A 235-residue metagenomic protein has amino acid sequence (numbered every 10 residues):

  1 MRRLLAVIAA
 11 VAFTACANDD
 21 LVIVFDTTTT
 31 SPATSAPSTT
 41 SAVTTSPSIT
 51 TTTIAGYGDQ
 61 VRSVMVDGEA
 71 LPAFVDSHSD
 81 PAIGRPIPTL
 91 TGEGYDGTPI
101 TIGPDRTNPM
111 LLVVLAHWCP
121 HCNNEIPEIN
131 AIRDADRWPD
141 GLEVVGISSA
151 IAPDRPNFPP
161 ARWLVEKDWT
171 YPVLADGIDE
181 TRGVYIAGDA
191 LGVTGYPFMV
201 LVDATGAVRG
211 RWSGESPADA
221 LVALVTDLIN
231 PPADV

Functional and structural regions predicted by a protein language model:
M1-T89, D234-V235: N-terminal targeting signals for export/organelle localization
I87-P88, P109-M110, Y196-P197: Short loop/turn microsegments at loop-to-beta-strand junctions
T91-G92, L201: Hydrophobic beta-strand positions
I100-N123, I129: Short active-site neighborhood of thiol/selenol oxidoreductases, capturing the structured segment around
L111-L112, V144, M199: Hydrophobic beta-strand anchors of alpha/beta hydrolase catalytic cores
N123-D168, I178-A187: Structural microenvironment flanking redox-active thiols in thiol-disulfide oxidoreductases
K167-W169, D176-N230: Thiol/disulfide oxidoreductase modules built on the thioredoxin-like
